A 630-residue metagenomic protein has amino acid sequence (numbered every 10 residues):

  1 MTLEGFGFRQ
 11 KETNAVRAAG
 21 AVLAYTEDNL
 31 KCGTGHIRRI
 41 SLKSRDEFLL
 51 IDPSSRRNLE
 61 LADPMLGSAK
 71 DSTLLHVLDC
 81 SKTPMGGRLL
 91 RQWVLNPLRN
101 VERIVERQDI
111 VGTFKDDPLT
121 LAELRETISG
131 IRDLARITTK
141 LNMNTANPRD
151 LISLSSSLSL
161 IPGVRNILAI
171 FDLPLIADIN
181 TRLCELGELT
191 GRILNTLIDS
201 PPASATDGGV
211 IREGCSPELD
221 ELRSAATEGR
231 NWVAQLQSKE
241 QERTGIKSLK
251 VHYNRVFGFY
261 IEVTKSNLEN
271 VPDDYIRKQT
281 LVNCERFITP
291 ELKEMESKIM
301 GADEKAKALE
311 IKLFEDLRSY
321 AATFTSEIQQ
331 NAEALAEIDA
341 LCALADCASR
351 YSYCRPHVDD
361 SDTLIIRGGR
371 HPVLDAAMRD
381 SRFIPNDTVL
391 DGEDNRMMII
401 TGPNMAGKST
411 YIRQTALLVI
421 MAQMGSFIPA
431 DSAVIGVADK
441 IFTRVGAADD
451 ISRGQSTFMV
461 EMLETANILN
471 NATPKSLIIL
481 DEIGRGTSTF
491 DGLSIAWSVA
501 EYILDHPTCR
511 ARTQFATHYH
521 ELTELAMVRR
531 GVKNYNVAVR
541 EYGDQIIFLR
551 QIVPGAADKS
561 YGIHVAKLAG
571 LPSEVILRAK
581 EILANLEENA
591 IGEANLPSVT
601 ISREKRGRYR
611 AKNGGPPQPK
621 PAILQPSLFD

Functional and structural regions predicted by a protein language model:
M1, L50-P53, L61, M65 (+3 more regions): Amphipathic heptad-repeat alpha-helical coiled-coil/stalk segments that mediate oligomerization, filament/stalk
M1-T113, E126-S129, D133-N142, A146-S238 (+2 more regions): Charged catalytic and DNA/RNA-contacting regions of genome-maintenance and nucleic-acid-processing enzymes
T2-F8, L90-V94, F114-L119, T139 (+4 more regions): Glycine- and acidic
E12, K82-T83, W93, T264-L292 (+1 more regions): ATPase nucleotide-binding head domains, primarily ABC-like/P-loop NTPase cores
K70, K82, R103, E123-D133 (+8 more regions): Secondary-structure capping and boundary motifs in well-ordered enzyme cores
L89, E126-L141, I246-T264, S560-K567: Hydrophobic/aromatic-rich, well-ordered segments within soluble, folded domains that form packed cores
M143, N147, S157-L160, E213-G214 (+2 more regions): Charged, surface-exposed helical/loop "interaction arms" that form contiguous linear patches used for dimerization
E291-A322, P429-A430, V434: Conserved catalytic alpha/beta cores of large enzymes that bind or transform nucleotide phosphates and polynucleotides
